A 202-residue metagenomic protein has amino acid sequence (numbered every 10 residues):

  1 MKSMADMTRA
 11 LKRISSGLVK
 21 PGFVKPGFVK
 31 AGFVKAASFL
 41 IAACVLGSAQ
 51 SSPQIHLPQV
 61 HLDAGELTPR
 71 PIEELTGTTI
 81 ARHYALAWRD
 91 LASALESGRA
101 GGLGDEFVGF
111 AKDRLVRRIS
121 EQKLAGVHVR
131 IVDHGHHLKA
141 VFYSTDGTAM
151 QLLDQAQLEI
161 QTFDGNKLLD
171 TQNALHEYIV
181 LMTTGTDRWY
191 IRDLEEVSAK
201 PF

Functional and structural regions predicted by a protein language model:
M1-K25, V29-E66: Amphipathic, hydrophobic N-terminal targeting peptides for secretion and organelle import
A5, A10, S16, C44-S52 (+1 more regions): Exposed beta-sheet edge and beta->alpha loop/turn motif
S52-S97, G101-G109: Short, low-complexity N-terminal intrinsically disordered segments enriched in polar/charged residues
L57, A64-I72, T79, S120 (+4 more regions): Contiguous, function-dense segments enriched for cysteine-driven chemistry and partner/ligand-binding capacity
E74-L75, A100-Y143, G147: Short solvent-exposed beta->alpha transition segments
W88, A111, L158-I160: Residue-level detector of secondary-structure transition/capping positions
L91, K139-A140, I179: Generic recognition of flexible, low-complexity loop/linker segments
